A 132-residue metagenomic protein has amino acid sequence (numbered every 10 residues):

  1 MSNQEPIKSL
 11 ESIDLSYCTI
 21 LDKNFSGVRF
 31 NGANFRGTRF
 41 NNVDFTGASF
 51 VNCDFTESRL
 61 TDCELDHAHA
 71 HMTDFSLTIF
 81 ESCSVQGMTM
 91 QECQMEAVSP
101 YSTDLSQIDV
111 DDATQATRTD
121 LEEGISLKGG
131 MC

Functional and structural regions predicted by a protein language model:
M1-C132: Tandem repeat scaffolds
